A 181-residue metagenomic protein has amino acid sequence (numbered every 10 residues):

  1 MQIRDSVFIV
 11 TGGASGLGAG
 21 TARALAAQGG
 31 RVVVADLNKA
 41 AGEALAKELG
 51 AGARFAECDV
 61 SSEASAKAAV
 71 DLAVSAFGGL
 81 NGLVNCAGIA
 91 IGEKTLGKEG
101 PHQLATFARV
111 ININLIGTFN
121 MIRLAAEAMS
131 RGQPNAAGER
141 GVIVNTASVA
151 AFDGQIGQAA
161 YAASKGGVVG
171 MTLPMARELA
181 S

Functional and structural regions predicted by a protein language model:
Q2-V33: Canonical Rossmann dinucleotide-binding motif of NAD(H)/NADP(H)-dependent dehydrogenases/reductases, specifically
Q28-L45: Conserved glycine-rich Rossmann-like NAD(P)H-binding loop of the short-chain dehydrogenase/reductase
K39-A40, A56-A68, L104: The beta1-alpha1 cofactor-binding region of Rossmann-like NAD(H)/NADP(H)-dependent oxidoreductases
I89, G100-N120, V144, Y161 (+1 more regions): Catalytic Tyr-X3-Lys loop
A90-A108, E127, R131-A137, G157-A160: Conserved mid-core segment of classical short-chain dehydrogenase/reductases
I122, S164, T172: Active-site helix of classical SDR
E127, R177-E178: Alpha-helical segment proximal to the catalytic Tyr-Lys
S148: Residue(s) in the substrate-gating loop at a strand-loop-helix junction that position the organic substrate next
